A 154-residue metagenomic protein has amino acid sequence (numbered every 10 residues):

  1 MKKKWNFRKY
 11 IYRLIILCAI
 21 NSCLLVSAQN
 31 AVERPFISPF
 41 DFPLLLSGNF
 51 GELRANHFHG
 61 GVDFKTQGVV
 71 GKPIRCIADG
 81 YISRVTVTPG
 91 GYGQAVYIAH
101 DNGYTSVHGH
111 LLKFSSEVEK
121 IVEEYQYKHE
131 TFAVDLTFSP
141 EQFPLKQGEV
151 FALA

Functional and structural regions predicted by a protein language model:
M1-E33: Bacterial Sec-dependent N-terminal signal peptides
N6, D135-T137: Alpha-helix capping and helix-coil boundary motifs
A28-T105, L112-E117, T131-V134, E141 (+2 more regions): Surface-exposed, glycine-biased beta-strand/turn segments
I121-A133: Mixed-charge, low-complexity intrinsically disordered segments
